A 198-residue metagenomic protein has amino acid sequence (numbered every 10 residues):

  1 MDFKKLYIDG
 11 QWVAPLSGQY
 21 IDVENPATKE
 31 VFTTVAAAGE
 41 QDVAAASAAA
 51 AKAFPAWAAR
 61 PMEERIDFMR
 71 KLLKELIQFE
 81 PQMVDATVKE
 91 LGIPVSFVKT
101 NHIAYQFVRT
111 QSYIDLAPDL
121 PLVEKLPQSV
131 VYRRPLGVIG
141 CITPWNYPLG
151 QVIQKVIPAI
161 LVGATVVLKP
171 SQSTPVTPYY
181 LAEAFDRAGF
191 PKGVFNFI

Functional and structural regions predicted by a protein language model:
M1-P127: N-terminal Rossmann-like NAD(P)+-binding subdomain of aldehyde/semialdehyde dehydrogenases
P121-I198: Rossmann-like NAD(P) dinucleotide-binding subdomain of oxidoreductase/dehydrogenase enzymes
